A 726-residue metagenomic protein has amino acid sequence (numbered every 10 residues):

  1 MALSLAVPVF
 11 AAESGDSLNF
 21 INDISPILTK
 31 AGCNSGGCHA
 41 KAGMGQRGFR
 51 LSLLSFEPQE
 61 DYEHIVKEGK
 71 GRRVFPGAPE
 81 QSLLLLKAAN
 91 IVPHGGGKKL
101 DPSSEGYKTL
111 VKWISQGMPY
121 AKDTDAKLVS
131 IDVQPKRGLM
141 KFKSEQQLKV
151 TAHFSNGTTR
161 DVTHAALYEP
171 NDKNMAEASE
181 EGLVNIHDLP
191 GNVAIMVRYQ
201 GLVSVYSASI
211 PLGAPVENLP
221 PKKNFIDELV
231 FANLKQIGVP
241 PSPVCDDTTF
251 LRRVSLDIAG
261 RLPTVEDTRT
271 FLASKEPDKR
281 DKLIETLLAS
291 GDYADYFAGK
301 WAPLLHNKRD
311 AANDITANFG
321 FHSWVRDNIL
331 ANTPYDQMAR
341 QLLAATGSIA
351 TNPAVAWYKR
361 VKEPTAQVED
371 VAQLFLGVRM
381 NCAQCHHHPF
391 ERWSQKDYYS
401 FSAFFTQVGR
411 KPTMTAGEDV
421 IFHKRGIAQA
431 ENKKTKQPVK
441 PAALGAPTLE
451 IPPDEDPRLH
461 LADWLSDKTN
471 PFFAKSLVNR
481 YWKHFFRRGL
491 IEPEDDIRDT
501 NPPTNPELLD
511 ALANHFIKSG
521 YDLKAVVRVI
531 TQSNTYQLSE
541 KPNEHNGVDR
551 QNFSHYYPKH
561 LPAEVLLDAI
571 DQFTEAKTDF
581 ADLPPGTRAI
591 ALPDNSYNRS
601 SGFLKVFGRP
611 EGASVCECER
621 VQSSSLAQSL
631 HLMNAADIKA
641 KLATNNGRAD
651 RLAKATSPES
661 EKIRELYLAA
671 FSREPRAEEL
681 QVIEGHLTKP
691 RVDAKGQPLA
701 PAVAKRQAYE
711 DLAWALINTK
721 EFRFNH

Functional and structural regions predicted by a protein language model:
M1-P8: Bacterial N-terminal signal peptides
A11-Y107, T124-T151, T159-K223, T248 (+8 more regions): Solvent-exposed helix-loop boundary motif
T29-S52, K112, Q116-T124, R379-S394 (+2 more regions): Periplasmic/extracellular electron-transfer cofactor-ligation site, primarily the c-type cytochrome heme-c attachment
K70-G71, G95-L100, D314, Y556-Y557 (+1 more regions): Active-site rim elements
L100-P119, A627-N634, I638, L642-A643: Catalytic cores of secreted or luminal carbohydrate-active enzymes
P220-D292, A298, P303-A581, C618-E619 (+2 more regions): Primarily short, surface-exposed interaction patches in extracytoplasmic proteins
T574, D579-Y597, F603-H631: Long, His/Glu/Asp-enriched segments that create or flank divalent metal/ion-associated functional microenvironments
L712: Globin-like tetrapyrrole-binding proteins
